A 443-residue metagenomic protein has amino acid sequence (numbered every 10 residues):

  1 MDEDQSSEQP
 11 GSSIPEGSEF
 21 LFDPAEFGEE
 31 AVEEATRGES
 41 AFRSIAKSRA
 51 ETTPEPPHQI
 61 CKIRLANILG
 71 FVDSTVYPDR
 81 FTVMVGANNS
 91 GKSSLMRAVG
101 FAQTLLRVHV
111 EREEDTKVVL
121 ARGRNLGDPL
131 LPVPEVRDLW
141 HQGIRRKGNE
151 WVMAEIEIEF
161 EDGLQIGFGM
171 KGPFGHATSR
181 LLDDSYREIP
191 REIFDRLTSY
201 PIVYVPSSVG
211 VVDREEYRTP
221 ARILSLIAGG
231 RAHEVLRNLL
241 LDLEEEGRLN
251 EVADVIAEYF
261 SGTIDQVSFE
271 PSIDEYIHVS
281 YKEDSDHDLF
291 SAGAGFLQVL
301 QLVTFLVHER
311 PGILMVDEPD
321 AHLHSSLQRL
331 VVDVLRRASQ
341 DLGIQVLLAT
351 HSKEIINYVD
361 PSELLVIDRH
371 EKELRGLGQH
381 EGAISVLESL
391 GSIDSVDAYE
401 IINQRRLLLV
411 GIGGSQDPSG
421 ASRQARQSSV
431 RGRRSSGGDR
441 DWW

Functional and structural regions predicted by a protein language model:
M1-V110, V255-I256, Q266-E400: Switch/communication elements of ASCE P-loop NTPase nucleotide-binding domains
G70, S90, S208-V212, G414-S415: Short, solvent-exposed loop/turn segments at secondary-structure junctions
F71, E159-G163, S261, K282-D284: Glycine-centered tight beta-turn/hairpin loop motif at sheet-sheet or coil-to-beta transitions
A98-Q165, S268: Conserved P-loop NTP-binding catalytic core
V119-R122, G127, G167-S261, S268-F269: Coupling/switch segment of ABC-type P-loop NTPase heads
T198-I202, P311, D360-S362, Q404 (+1 more regions): Short glycine-/polar-rich loops that comprise or flank the Walker A/P-loop and associated switch/sensor motifs
S208, T350-K353, I412: A short beta-strand-to-loop transition that corresponds to the Sensor-1 phosphate-sensing loop of AAA+ P-loop ATPases
Q404-W443: Conserved helicase/translocase motor-coupling segment
